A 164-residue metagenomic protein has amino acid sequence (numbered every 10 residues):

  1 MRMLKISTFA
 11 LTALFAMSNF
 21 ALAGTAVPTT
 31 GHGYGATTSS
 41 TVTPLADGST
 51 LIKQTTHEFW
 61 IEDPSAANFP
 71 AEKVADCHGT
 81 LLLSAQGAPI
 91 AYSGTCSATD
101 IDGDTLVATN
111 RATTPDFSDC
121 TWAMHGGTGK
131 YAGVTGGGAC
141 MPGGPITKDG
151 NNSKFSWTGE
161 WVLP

Functional and structural regions predicted by a protein language model:
M1-T8: Bacterial N-terminal signal peptides that target proteins for export
F9-F15: Hydrophobic helical h-region of N-terminal Sec-dependent signal peptides in bacterial secretory/periplasmic proteins
M17-A23: Sec/Tat signal peptide C-region and signal peptidase I cleavage site
A23-P164: Beta-strand-enriched cores of mature, soluble protein domains
